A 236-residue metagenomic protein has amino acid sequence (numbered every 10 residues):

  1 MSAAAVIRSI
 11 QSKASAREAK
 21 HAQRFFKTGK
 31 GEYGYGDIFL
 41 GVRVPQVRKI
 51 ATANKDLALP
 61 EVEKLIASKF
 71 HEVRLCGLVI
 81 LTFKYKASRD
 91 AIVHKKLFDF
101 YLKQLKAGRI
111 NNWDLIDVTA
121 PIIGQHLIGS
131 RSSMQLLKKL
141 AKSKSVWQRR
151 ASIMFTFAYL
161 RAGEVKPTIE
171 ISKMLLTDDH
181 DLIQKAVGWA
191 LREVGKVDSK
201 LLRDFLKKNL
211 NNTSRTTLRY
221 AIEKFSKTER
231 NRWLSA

Functional and structural regions predicted by a protein language model:
M1-A236: Alpha-helical scaffold domains
